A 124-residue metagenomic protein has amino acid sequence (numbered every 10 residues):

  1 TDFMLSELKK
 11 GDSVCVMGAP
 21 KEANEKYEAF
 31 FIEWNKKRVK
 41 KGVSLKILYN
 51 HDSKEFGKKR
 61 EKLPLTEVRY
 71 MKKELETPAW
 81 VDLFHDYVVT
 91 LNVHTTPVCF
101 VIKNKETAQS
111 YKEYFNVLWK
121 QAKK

Functional and structural regions predicted by a protein language model:
T1, A23-K124: PLD/PLD-like phosphodiesterase catalytic module centered on the HKD motif
T1-K26: Interdomain hinge/linker segments and adjacent boundary elements that couple functional modules
